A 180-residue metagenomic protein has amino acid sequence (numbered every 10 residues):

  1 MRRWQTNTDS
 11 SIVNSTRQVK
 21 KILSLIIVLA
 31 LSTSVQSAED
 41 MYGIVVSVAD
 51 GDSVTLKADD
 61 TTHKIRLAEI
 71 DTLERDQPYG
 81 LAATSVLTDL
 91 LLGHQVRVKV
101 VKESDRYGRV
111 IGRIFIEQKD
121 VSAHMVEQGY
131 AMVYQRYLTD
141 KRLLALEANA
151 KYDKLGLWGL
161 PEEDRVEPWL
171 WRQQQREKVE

Functional and structural regions predicted by a protein language model:
R2-S24, T33-E180: Small beta-barrel nucleic-acid-binding modules, primarily SNase/OB-fold domains and secondarily Tudor-like barrels
L29-A30: Repetitive helical segments and hydrophobic/amphipathic motifs
